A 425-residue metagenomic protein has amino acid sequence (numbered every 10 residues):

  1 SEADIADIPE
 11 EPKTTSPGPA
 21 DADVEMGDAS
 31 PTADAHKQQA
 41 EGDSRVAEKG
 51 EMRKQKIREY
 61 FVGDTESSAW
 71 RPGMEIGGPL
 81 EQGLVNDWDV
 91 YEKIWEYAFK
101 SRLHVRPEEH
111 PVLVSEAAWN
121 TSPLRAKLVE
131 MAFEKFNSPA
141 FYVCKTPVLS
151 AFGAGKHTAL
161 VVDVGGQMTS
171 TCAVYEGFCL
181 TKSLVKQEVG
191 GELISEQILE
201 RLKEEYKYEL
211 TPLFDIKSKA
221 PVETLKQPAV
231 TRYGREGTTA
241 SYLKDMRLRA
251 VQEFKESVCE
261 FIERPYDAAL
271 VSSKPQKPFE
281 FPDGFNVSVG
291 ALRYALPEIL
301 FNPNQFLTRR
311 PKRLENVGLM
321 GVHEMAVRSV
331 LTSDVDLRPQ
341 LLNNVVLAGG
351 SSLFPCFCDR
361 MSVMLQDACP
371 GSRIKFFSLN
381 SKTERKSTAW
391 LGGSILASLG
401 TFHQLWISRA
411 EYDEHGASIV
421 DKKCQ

Functional and structural regions predicted by a protein language model:
S1-Q425: C-terminal region/appendage detector
